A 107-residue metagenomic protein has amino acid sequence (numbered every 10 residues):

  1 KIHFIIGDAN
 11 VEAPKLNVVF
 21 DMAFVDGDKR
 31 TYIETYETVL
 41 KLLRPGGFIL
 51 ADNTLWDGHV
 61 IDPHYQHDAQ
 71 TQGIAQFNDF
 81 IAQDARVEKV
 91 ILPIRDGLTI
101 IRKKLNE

Functional and structural regions predicted by a protein language model:
K1-V18, R30: S-adenosyl-L-methionine
I2, V25, Q66-Q70: Alpha-helix initiation/capping motif
F4-I5, F24-V25, V90: Conserved SAM-binding loop
I6, G27, N53: A cross-domain feature marking catalytic cores of carbohydrate-active enzymes and several ubiquitous metabolic/repair
L16, T31-E107: C-terminal substrate-binding/active-site "lid" region of AdoMet-derived donor-dependent transferases
V18-V25, F48: Short SAM/SAH-binding signature in class I
A23-I33: Short charge-dense sequence patches
